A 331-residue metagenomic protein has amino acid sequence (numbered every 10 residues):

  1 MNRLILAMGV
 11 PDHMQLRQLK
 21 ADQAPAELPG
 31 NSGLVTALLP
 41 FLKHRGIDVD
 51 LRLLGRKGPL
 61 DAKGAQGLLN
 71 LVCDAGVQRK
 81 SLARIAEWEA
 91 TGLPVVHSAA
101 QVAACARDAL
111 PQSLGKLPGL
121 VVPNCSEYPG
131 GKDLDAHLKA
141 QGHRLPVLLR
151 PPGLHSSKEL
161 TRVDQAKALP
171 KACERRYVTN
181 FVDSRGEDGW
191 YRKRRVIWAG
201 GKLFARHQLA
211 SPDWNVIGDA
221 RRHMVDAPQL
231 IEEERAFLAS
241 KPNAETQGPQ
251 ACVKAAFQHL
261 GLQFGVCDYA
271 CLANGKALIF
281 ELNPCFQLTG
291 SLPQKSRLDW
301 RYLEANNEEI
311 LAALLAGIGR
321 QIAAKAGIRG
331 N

Functional and structural regions predicted by a protein language model:
N2-M8, T91, A100-R192, G200 (+1 more regions): Active-site nucleotide/adenylate-binding loops and adjacent lid/helix of ATP-dependent enzymes
P11-D133: Conserved N-proximal alpha/beta basic substrate-recognition cap immediately N-terminal to, or forming the N-lobe
F41, Q258-F264, A270-N331: C-terminal active-site "lid" helix and adjoining low-complexity regulatory extension at the edge of ATP-using catalytic
G55-G58, F181-R185, D268-A270: Short, solvent-exposed loop/turn elements at beta->coil junctions and helix N-caps that rim active or binding pockets
R56, I197-A199, A270-N274: Short beta-strand micro-motifs enriched in acidic
V72, P152, F181-V182, I197 (+3 more regions): Anionic group-transfer/hydrolysis microenvironments
R79-S81, W190-K193, F264-G265: Short, surface-exposed coil-to-beta transition loops
K158-C252, A256: Phosphate-binding site of ATP-dependent enzymes
